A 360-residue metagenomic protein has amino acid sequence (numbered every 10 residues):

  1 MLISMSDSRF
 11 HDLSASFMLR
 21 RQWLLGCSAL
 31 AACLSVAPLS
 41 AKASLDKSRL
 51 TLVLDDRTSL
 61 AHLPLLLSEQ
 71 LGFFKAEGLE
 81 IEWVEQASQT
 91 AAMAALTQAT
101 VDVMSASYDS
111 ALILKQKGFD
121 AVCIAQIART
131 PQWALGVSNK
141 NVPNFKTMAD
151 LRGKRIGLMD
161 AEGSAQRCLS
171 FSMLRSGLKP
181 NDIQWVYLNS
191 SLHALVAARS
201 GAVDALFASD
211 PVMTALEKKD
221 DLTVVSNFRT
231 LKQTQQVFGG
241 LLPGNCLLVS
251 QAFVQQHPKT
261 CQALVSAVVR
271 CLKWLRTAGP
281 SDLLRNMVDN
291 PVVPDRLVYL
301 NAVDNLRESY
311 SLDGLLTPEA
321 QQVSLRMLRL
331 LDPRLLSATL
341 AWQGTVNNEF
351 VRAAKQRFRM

Functional and structural regions predicted by a protein language model:
M1-L19, L25-C33: N-terminal secretory signal peptides
S16-M18, A37-T51: C-terminal segment of N-terminal export signals and the immediately downstream linker at the start of the mature
S44-K179, W185-L188, S200-D210, D221 (+1 more regions): Short, glycine-/small- and polar/acidic-enriched structural segments that line small-molecule recognition paths
D56, V237-F238, L316-T317: Short Gly/Pro-enriched turn/cap motifs at secondary-structure boundaries
L63, E69, A91, A95 (+9 more regions): Extracytoplasmic/secreted proteins, especially bacterial periplasmic and envelope-associated proteins
H193-V288: Pocket-lining segment of extracytoplasmic ligand-binding domains
Q255-L335: Secondary-structure end/capping motifs
L325-M360: Conserved C-terminal helix/tail region of periplasmic/extracytoplasmic solute-binding proteins
